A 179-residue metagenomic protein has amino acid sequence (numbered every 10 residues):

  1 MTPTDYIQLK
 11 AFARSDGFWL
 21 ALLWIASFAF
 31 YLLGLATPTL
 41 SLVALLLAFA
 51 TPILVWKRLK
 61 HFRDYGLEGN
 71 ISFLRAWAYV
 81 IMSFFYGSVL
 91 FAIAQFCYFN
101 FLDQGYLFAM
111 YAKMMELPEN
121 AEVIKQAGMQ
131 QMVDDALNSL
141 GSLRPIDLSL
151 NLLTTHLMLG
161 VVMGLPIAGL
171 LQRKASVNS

Functional and structural regions predicted by a protein language model:
M1-R63: Transmembrane alpha-helical insertion/packing segments
M1-Y6, L171-S179: Short, charged juxtamembrane terminal tails flanking transmembrane helices
A11, S15, W19, A78-G87: Alpha-helical transmembrane segments of multi-pass membrane proteins
W19, L23, S27, Y31 (+5 more regions): Alpha-helical transmembrane segments of multipass membrane proteins
L59-R75: Membrane-helix interface/capping segments
I81-G105: C-terminal halves and exits of single transmembrane alpha-helices
L102-S142: Membrane-interface interhelical loops and short interface/amphipathic helices in multi-pass inner-membrane
D135-M158: Individual transmembrane alpha-helix segments
